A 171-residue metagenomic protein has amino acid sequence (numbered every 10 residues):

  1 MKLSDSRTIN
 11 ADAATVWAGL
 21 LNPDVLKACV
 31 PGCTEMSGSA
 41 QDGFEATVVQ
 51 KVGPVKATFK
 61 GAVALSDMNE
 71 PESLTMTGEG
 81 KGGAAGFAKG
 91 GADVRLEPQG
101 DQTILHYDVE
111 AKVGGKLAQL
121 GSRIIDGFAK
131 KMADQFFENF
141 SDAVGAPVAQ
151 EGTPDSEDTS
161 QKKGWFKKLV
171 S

Functional and structural regions predicted by a protein language model:
M1-G43, T47, K51, T153-S171: Hydrophobic ligand-binding cavity/cleft-lining segments
K2-S6, G43, T58-K60, S73 (+2 more regions): Intrinsic-disorder/low-complexity, polar/charged segments enriched in Ser/Thr/Lys/Arg/Asp/Glu/Gln
D5, T34, G61-D67, G78 (+1 more regions): Hydrophobic/aromatic beta-strand elements that line small-molecule binding cavities or substrate pockets in beta-rich
V16-L20, L26, L65, Y107 (+1 more regions): Hydrophobic pocket/interface hotspot
S37-E79, Q135: Glycine-rich portal/gate segments that line the openings of hydrophobic small-molecule binding cavities
V52-K56, G114-I124, F128, E157-D158 (+1 more regions): Alpha-helical membrane-targeting segments
G80-G127: Beta-strand/loop substructures that line and gate deep hydrophobic ligand-binding cavities in soluble
K116-E157: A conserved amphipathic terminal alpha-helix motif
